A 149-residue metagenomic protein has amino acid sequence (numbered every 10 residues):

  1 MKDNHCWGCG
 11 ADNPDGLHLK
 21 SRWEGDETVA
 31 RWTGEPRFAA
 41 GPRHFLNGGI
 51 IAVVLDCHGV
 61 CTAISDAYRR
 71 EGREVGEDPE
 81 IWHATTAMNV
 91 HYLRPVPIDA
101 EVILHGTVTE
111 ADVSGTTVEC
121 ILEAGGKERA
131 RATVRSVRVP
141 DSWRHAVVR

Functional and structural regions predicted by a protein language model:
M1, R94-R149: HotDog/MaoC-like acyl-thioester-processing domains
M1-P42: Non-catalytic linker/capping segments at the edges of enzyme domains
A11, K20-R22, F45, E80-W82 (+3 more regions): Generic marker of residues within folded, mature protein domains
D15-H18, V29, T85-N89, I103-H105 (+1 more regions): Conserved beta-strand residues within beta-sheet cores
D26-T28, G49, W82-M88, A100 (+1 more regions): A generic structural signal for short beta-strands and their flanking turns/coil linkers
V29-D66: A conserved, well-ordered hydrophobic junction motif at loop->secondary-structure transitions
W32-G34, Y92, R138: Hydrophobic residues in beta-strands and at strand termini
G59-I103: Hydrophobic beta-strand-centered segment that forms part of the acyl-chain substrate-binding groove
